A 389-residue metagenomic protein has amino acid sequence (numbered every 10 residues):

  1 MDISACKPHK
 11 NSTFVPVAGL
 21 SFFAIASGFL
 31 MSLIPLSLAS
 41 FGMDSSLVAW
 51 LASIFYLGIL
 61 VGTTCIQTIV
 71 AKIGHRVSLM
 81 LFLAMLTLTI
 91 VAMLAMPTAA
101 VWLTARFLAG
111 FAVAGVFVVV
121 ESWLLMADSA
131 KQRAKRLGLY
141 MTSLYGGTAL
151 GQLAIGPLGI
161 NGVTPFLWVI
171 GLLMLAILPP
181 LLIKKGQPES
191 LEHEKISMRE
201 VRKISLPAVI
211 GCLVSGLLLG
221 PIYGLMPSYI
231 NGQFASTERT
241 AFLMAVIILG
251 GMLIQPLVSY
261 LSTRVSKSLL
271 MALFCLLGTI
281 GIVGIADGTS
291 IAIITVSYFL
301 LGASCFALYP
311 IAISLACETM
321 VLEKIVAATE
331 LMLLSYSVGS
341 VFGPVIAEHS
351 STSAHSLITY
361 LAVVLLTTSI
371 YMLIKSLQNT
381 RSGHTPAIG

Functional and structural regions predicted by a protein language model:
K7-Y56, S205-A208, L219-I230, T240: Helix-loop boundary and gating motifs at the non-cytosolic
G62-H75, G159, I254-S266, S351: Helix-to-loop junctions at the C-terminal end of transmembrane segments in multipass secondary transporters
V77-V91, L269-V283: Structural signature of the two symmetry-related core transmembrane helices
A100-L108, A292-L300: Paired small-residue
F107-T142: Cytoplasmic helix-loop-helix junction between adjacent transmembrane helices in 12-TM secondary transporters
G115-D128, F306-M320: Intracellular juxtamembrane helix-capping segments at the cytosolic ends of symmetry-related transmembrane helices
G156, I170-L191, Y371-S376: C-terminal membrane-cytosol helix-exit motif in multi-pass small-molecule transporters
L322-T352: A late C-terminal transmembrane helix in Major Facilitator Superfamily
